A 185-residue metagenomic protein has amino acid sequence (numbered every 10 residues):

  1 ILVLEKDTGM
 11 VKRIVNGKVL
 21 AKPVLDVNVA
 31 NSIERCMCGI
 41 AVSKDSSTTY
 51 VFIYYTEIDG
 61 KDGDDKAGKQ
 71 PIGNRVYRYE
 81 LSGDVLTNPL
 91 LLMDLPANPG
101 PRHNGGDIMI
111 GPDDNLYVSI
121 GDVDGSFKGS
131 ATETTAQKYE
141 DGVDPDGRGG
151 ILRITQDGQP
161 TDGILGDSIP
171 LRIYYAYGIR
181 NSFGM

Functional and structural regions predicted by a protein language model:
I1, G9, S32, G147-R148 (+1 more regions): Sequence-structural signature of mature extracellular/luminal beta-sheet repeat domains, prominently beta-propellers
I1-F127, G184: Acidic, Gly/Ser/Thr-rich repeat motifs that build Ca2+-stabilized beta-propeller blades
V19, V85-L86, D157-S168: Blade/loop signatures of beta-propeller domains
D26-A30, G63-K66, E133-D141, L171-R172: Second-shell loop/turn segments in exported
I33-E34, V85, G100-R102, D144 (+2 more regions): Conserved loop/turn at the beginning of each blade in beta-propeller domains
P71-G83, T132-D157: Beta-propeller blade signature
G125-G129, P160-G163: Short acidic/His/Gly/Ser-rich catalytic and metal-binding motifs that mark active-site loops of diverse hydrolases
D146-I154, I173-M185: Extracytoplasmic, non-cytosolic globular domains
